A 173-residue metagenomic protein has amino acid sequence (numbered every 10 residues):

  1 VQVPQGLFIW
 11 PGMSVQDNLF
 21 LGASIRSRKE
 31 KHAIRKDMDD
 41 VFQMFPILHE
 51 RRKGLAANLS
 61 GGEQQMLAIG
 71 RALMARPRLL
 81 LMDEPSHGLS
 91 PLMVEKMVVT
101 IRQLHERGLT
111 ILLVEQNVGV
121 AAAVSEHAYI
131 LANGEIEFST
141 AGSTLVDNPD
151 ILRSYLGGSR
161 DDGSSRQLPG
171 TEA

Functional and structural regions predicted by a protein language model:
M13-K36, M44-P46, G158-S159: ABC-type ATPase nucleotide-binding domains, specifically the catalytic core motifs of the NBD
L55-L59, E63: Conserved ABC ATPase signature
A72-L73: ABC ATPase C-loop
R76: Conserved catalytic motifs of ABC-family nucleotide-binding domains
L80-E84: Catalytic Walker B motif of ABC-type/P-loop ATPase nucleotide-binding domains
V94-R107: Helical segment within the ABC ATPase nucleotide-binding domain
A121-A123: A short, surface-exposed alpha-helical micro-motif characterized by mixed small hydrophobic and charged/polar residues
